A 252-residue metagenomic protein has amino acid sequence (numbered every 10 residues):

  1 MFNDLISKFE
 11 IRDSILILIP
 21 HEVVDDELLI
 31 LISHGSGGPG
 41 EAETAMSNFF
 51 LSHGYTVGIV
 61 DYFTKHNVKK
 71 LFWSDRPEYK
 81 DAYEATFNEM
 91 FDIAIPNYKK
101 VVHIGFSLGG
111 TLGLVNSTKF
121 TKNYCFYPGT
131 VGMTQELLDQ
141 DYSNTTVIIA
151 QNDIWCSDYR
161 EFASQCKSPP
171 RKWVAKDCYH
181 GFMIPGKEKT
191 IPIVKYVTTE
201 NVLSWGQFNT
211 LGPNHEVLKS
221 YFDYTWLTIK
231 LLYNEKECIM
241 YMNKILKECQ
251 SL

Functional and structural regions predicted by a protein language model:
E10-I19, L29-I95: Serine-hydrolase catalytic machinery in alpha/beta-hydrolase-like enzymes
H21-L29, Q140-Y142: Proline/glycine-enriched tight loop/beta-turn segments at coil->beta junctions that connect or precede beta-strands
F87-Y142: Primarily recognizes the serine-hydrolase "nucleophile elbow" in alpha/beta-hydrolase and SGNH/GDSL folds
D139-T145, S168-P169: Short, proline-enriched alpha-helix->beta-strand connector loops that line the catalytic pocket of alpha/beta-hydrolase
V147-I149: Short beta-strand/loop motif that positions the catalytic acidic residue of the alpha/beta-hydrolase fold
I154-E161: Conserved alpha/beta-hydrolase "acid-adjacent" motif
P170-L252: C-terminal catalytic histidine-bearing segment of alpha/beta-hydrolase fold enzymes
